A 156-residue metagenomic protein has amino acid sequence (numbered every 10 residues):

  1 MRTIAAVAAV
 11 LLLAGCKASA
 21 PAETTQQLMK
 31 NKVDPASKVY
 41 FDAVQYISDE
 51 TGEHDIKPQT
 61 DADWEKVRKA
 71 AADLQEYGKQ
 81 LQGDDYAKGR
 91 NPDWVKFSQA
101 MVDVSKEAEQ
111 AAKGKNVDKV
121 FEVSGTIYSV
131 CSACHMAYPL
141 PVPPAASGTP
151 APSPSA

Functional and structural regions predicted by a protein language model:
M1-A6: Bacterial N-terminal signal peptides that target proteins for export
L12-G15: C-terminal motif of bacterial Sec signal peptides marking the signal peptidase cleavage site
K17-A156: Sequence context surrounding c-type heme c attachment/ligation sites in exported
